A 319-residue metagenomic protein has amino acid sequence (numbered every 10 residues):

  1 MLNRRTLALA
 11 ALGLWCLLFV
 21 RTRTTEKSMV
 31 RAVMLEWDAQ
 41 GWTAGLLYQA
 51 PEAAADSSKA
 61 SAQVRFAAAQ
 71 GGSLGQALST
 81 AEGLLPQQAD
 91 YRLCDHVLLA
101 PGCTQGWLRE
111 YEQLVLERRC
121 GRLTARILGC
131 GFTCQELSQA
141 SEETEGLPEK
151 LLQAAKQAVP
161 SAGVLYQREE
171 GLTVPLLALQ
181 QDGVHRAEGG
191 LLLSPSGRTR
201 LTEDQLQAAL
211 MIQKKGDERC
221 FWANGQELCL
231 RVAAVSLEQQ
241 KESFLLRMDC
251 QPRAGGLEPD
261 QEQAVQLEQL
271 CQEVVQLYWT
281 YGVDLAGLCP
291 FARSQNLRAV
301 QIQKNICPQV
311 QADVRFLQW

Functional and structural regions predicted by a protein language model:
M1-W319: Membrane-proximal alpha-helical signals and transmembrane carboxylates
